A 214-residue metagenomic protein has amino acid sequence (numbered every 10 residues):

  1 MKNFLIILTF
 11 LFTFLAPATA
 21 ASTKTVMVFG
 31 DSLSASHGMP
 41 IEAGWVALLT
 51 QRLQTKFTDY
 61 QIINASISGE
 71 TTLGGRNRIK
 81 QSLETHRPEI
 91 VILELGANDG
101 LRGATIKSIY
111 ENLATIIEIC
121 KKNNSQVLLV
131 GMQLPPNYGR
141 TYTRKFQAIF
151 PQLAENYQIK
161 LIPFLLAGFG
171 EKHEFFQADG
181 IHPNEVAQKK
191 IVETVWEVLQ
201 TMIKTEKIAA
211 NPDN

Functional and structural regions predicted by a protein language model:
M1-F4: Positively charged n-region of N-terminal signal peptides that target proteins for export
I6-F14: Bacterial N-terminal signal peptides
F12-T13, I41, T194: Alpha-helical transmembrane segments and their juxtamembrane interfaces
L15-A16, G44, E197: Residues in and immediately flanking transmembrane alpha helices
T19-S68, R78-R87: Serine-esterase "nucleophile elbow" of acetyl-processing enzymes
A21, L48-Q51, R76-N214: Alpha-helical cap/lid subdomain in secreted, periplasmic, or secretory-pathway luminal O-acyl-processing enzymes
L33-S36, P40, S66-E70, N98-G100 (+1 more regions): Short histidine/acidic/glycine/proline-rich micro-motifs that form metal- and phosphate-coordinating active-site loops
L73: Alpha-helical elements of the RecA-like P-loop NTPase motor core of helicases
